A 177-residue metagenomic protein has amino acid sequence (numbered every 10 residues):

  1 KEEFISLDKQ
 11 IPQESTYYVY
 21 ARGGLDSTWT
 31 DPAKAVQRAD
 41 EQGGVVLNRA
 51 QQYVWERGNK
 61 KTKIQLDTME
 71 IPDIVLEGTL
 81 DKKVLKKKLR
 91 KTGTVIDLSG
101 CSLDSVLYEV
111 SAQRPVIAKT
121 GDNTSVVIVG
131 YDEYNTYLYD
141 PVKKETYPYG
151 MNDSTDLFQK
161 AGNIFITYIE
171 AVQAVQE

Functional and structural regions predicted by a protein language model:
S6-G24, G44-V45, V54, G58-I64: Short aromatic-glycine-(Arg/Gly/Cys) micro-motifs in beta-strand/loop hairpins
I11-Q13, R38-E41, E109-A112: Flexible, charged surface loops at secondary-structure boundaries
G24-W29, Y53, T146: Surface-exposed loop/edge segments in extracytoplasmic proteins
T30-L47: A short, charged, amphipathic alpha-helix used as a generic interaction element across diverse proteins
V45-R49, A118-K119: Cytosolic beta-strand hydrophobic patch enriched in CBS
K60-Q176: Conserved active-site-adjacent core of cysteine acyl-enzyme catalytic domains
